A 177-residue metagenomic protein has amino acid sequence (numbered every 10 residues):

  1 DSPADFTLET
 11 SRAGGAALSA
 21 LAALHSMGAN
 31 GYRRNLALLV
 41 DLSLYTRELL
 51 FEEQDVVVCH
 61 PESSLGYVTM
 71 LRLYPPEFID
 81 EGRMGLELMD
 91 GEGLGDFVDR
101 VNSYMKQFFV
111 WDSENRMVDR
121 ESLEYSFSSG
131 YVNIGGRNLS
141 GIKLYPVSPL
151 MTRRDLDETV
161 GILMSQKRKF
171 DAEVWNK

Functional and structural regions predicted by a protein language model:
D1, D90-W111, S148: Phosphate/diphosphate-binding loops
D1-Y67, L71-E87, P149-M151, K177: Active-site C-terminal subdomain of aminotransferase-like
A16, L42, F97-V101, T159: Alpha-helical structural motif
Y45-E53, R100-V118, I162-F170: Generic non-transmembrane alpha-helical segments
Q54-D55, E124-F127, K169: Short alpha-helical segments and helix-capping/turn motifs at coil-helix boundaries
N102-G141: Conserved PLP cofactor-binding pocket of PLP-dependent enzymes
S129-K177: PLP-dependent enzyme catalytic core of the Aspartate aminotransferase-like
